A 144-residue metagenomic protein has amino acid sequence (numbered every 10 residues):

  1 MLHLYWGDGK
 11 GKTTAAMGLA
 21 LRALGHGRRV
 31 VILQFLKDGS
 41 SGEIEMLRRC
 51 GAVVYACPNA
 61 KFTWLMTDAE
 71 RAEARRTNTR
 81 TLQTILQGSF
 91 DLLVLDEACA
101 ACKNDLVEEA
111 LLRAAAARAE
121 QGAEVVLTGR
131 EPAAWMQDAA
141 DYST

Functional and structural regions predicted by a protein language model:
M1-L4, D91-L92, E124: Residue-level preference for the first positions of well-ordered beta-strands
L2-Q87: Conserved P-loop
T84-Q87, A98-T144: Replace "adjacent to P-loop NTPase cores in ATP/GTP-dependent enzymes" with "adjacent to NTP-binding cores
V94-D96: Walker B catalytic carboxylates
